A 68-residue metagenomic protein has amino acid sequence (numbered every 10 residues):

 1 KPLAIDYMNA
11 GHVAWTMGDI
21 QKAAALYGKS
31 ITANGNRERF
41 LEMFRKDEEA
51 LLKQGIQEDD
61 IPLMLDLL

Functional and structural regions predicted by a protein language model:
N34-L68: Terminal, low-structured helical/coil segments at or just beyond the last alpha-helical repeat
